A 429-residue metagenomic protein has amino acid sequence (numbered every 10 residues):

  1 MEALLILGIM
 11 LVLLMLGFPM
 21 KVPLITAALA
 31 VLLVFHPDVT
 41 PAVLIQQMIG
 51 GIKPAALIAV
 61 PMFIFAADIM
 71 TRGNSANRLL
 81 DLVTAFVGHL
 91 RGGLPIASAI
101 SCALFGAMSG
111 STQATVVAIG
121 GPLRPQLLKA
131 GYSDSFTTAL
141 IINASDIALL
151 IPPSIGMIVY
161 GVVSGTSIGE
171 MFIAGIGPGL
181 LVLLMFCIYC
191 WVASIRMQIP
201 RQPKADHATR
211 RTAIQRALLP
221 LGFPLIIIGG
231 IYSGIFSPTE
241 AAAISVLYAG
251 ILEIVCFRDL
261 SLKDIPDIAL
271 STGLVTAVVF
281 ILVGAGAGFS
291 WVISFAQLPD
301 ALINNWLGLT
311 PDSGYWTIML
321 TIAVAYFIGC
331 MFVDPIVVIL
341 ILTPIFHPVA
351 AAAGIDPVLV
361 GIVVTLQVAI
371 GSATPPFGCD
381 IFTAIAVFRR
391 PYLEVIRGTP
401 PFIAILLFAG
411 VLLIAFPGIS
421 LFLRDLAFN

Functional and structural regions predicted by a protein language model:
M1-N429: Alpha-helical transmembrane segments of multi-pass membrane transport proteins
